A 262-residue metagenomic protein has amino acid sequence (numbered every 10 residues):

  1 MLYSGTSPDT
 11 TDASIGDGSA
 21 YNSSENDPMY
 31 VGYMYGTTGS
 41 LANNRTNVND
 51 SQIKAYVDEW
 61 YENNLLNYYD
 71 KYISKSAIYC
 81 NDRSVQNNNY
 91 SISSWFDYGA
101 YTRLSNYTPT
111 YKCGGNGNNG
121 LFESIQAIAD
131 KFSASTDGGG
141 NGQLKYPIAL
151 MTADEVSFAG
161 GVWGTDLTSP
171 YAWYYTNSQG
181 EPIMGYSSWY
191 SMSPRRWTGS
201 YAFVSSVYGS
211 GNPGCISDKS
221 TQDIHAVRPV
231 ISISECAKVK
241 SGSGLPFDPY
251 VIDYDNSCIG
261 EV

Functional and structural regions predicted by a protein language model:
M1-V262: Long, domain-scale functional regions
